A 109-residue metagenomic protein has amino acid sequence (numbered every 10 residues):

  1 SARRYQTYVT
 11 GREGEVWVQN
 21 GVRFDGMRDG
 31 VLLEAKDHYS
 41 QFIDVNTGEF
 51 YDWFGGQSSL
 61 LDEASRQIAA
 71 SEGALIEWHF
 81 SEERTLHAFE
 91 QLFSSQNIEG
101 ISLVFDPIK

Functional and structural regions predicted by a protein language model:
S1-K109: Catalytic toxin/effector domains delivered as secreted proteins or via bacterial secretion systems
